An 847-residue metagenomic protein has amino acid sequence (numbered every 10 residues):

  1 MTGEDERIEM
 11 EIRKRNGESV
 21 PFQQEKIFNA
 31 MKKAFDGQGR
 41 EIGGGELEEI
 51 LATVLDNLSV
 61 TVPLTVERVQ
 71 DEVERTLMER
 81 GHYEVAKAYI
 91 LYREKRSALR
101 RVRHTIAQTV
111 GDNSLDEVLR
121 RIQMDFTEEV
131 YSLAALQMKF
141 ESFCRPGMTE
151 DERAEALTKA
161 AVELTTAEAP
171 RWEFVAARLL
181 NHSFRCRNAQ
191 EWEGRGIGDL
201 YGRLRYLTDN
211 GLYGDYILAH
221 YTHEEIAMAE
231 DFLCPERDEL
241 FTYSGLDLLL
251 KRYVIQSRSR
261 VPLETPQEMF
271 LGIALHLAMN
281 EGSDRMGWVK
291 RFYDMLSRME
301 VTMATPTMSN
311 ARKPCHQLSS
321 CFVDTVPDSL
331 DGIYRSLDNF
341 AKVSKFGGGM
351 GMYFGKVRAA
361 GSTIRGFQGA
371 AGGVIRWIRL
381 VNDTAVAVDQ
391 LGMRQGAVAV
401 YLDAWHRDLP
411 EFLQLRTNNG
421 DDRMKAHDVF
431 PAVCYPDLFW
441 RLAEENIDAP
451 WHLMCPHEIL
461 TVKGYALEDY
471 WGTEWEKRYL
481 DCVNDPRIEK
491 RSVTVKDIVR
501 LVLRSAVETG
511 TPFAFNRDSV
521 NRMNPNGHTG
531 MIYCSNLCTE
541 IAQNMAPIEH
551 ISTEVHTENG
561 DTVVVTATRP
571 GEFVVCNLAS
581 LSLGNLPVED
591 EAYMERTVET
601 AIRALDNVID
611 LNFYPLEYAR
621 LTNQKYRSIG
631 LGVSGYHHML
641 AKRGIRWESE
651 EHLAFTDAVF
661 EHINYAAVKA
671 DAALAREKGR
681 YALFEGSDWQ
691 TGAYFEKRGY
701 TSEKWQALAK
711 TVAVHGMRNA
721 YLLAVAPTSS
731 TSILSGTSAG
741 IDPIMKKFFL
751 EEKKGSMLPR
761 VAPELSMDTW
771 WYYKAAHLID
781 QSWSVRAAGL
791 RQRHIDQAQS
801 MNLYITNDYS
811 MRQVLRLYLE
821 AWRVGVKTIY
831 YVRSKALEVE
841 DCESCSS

Functional and structural regions predicted by a protein language model:
T2-I8, E18, G44-L271, G287-Y293: Core nucleic-acid recognition elements
R75-M78, M148, E163, F241-R252 (+4 more regions): Core structural elements
A88-R96, V102, W172-L204, Y435 (+6 more regions): Terminal amphipathic helices with adjacent charged low-complexity linkers/tails
H182-E236, S319-S580, P587-V588, Y614-Y618 (+2 more regions): Active-site cavity-forming subdomains of large catalytic enzyme subunits
T222-C234, D238-D247, T539-Q543, L605 (+5 more regions): Catalytic alpha/beta core of large soluble enzyme barrels
F232-L248, R252, N280-P314, A341 (+1 more regions): Conserved oxyanion/phosphate-binding beta-strand-loop segments in alpha/beta enzyme cores
V261-D331, R478-S505, T509-A514, V659-K710: Gly/Pro-rich turn-and-neighbor structural signature
K313, L337, T597-R620, S628 (+2 more regions): Internal maturation/activation junctions in enzymes
